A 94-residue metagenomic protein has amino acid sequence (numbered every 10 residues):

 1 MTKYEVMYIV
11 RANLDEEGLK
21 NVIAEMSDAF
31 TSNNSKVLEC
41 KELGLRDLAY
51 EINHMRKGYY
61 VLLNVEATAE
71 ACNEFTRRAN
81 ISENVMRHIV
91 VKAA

Functional and structural regions predicted by a protein language model:
T2-A94: Structured, basic alpha/beta domains of bacterial-type, RNA-associated proteins
